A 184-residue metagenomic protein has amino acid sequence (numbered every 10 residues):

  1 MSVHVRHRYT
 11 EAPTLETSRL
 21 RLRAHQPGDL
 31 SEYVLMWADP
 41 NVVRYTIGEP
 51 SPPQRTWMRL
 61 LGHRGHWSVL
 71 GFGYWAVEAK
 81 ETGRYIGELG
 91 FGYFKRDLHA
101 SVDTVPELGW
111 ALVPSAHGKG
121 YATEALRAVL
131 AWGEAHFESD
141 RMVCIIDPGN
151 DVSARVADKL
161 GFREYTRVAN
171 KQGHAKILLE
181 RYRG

Functional and structural regions predicted by a protein language model:
M1-Y45, E49, R55, Y74-G184: Acyl-donor (CoA/ACP) binding surface of acyl/acetyltransferases
Q54-L60: PAS/Per-ARNT-Sim sensory domains
R64-A76: A short helix-loop-beta-strand connector motif used in the catalytic cores of GNAT acetyltransferases and, in some
